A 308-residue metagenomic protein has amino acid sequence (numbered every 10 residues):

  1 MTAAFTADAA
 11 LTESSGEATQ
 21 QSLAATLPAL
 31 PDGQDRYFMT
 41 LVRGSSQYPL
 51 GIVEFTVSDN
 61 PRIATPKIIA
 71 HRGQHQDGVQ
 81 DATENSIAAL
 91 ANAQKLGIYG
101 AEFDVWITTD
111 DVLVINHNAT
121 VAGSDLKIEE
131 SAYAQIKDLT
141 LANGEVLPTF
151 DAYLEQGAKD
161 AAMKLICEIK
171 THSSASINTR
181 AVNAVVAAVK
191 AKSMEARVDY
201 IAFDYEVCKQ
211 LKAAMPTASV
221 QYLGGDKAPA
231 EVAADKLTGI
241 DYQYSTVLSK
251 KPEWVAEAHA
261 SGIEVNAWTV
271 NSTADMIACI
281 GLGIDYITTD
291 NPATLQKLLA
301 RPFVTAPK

Functional and structural regions predicted by a protein language model:
M1-T6, T40-G44: Predominantly extracellular/luminal cell-surface or secreted proteins
E13-A25: Aromatic sugar-binding surface patches on proteins that engage polysaccharides or sugar-phosphate polymers
L27-Q34: Surface-exposed, short loops/turns at beta-strand junctions within beta-sandwich domains
Q34-F38, R43-K308: Phosphate-group recognition and catalysis centered on beta-loop-alpha active-site segments
